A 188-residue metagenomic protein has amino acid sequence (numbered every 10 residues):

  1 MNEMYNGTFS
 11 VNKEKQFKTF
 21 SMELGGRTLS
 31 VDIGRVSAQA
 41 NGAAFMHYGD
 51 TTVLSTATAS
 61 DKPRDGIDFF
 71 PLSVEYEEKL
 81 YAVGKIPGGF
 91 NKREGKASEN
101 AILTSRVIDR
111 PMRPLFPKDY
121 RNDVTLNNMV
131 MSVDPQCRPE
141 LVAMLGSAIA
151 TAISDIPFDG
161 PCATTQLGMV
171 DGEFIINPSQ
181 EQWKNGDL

Functional and structural regions predicted by a protein language model:
N2-A38, A44: Short, Gly/Pro- and small/polar-rich lid/capping loops
N6-T8, R27, V31, P114-K118 (+2 more regions): Active-site phosphate-binding and catalytic loops of NTP-dependent enzymes
T28, A40-L126, V130-S132, Q136-C137: Glycine-rich, flexible beta-strand/loop modules in the N-terminal catalytic cores of phosphate-handling
G34, Q39-A44, T125, G160-T164 (+1 more regions): Gly/Lys-enriched N-terminal cap/neck module of very large, oligomeric protein machines
Q39, R138-M144, P161, N185-G186: Short glycine/serine/threonine-rich phosphate/pyrophosphate-binding segments that cradle anionic phosphate groups
F70-G84, C162-L188: A structural-propensity feature for long, helix-poor, extended segments
V142-S154: Stable alpha-helical structural segments in soluble proteins, enriched in small hydrophobic residues
